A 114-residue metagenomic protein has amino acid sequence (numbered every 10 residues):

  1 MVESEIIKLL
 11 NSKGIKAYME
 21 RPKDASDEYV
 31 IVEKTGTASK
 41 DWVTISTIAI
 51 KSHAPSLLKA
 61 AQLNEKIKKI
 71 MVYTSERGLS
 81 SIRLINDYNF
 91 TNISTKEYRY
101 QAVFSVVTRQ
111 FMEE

Functional and structural regions predicted by a protein language model:
M1-K16, D24-D27, E33-E114: Charged, amphipathic alpha-helical segments and their flanking helix caps
